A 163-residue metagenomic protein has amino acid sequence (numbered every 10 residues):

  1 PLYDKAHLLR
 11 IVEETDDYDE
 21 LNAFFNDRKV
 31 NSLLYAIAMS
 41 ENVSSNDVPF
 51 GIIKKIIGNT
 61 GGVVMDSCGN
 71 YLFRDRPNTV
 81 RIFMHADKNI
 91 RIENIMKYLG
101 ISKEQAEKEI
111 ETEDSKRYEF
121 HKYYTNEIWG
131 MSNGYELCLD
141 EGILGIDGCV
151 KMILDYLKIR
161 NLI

Functional and structural regions predicted by a protein language model:
Y3-G61: ATP-dependent small-molecule kinase phosphotransfer cores that center on conserved nucleotide phosphate-binding segments
L21-S32, S40-V43, K103-D147: Small-molecule kinase domains that catalyze NTP-dependent phosphoryl transfer to phosphate-bearing small molecules
F50, I146-L154: Short, amphipathic alpha-helical "lid/cap" segments that border enzyme active or binding sites
I56, C68-D75: RNA pseudouridine synthases
G69-N70, A86-R91, I143-G145: Conserved nucleotide-binding/hydrolysis micro-motifs of P-loop NTPases
D75-L99, K103-E113: Conserved phosphate-donor/acceptor-positioning beta-strand/loop module used by diverse small-molecule
R160-I163: C-terminal helical "lid" subdomain and adjoining coupling/linker elements of P-loop NTPases
